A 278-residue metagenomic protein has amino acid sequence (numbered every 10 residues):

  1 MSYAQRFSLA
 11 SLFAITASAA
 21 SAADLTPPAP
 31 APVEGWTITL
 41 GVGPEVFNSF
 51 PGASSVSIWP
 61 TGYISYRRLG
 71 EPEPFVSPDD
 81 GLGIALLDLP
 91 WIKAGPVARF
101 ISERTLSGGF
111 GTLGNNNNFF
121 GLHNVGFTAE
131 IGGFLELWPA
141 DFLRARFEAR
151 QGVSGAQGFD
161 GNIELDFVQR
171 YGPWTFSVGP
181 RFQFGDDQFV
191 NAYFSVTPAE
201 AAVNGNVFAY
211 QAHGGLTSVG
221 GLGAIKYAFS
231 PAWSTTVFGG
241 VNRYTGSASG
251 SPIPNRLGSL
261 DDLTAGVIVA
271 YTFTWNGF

Functional and structural regions predicted by a protein language model:
M1-V33, A53, G258, W275-F278: Cleavable N-terminal export/targeting peptides
A23-P72, L82, K93, R104 (+1 more regions): Short glycine/proline- and aromatic-enriched beta-strand/turn motifs that initiate or cap beta-hairpins
I38, G70-F75, I92, D141-A145 (+3 more regions): Repeated loop/turn-to-beta-strand initiation elements of outer-membrane beta-barrel proteins
L40-V42, I64, A94-A98, A145-F147 (+5 more regions): Membrane-embedded beta-strand positions of outer-membrane beta-barrel proteins
G43-F47, R67, R99-I101, R150-G152 (+4 more regions): Outer-membrane beta-barrel pore domains and translocons
T61-S65, L165, L260-F278: Outer-membrane beta-barrel "beta-signal"
R67-L69, L87, E136-W138, D166-R170 (+3 more regions): Structural signature of outer-membrane beta-barrel channels/translocons
P78-G179, D187-H213, S247, N255-S259: Outer-membrane pore/translocation modules
